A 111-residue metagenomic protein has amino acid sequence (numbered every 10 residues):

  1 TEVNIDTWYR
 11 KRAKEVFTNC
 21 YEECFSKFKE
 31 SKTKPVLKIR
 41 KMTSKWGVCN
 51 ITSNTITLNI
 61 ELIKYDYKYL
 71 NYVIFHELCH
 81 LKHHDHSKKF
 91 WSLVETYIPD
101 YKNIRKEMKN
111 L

Functional and structural regions predicted by a protein language model:
T1-Y72, L81-L111: Active-site-proximal or metal-binding-adjacent scaffold patches in catalytic folds
E77: Walker B catalytic acidic pair
